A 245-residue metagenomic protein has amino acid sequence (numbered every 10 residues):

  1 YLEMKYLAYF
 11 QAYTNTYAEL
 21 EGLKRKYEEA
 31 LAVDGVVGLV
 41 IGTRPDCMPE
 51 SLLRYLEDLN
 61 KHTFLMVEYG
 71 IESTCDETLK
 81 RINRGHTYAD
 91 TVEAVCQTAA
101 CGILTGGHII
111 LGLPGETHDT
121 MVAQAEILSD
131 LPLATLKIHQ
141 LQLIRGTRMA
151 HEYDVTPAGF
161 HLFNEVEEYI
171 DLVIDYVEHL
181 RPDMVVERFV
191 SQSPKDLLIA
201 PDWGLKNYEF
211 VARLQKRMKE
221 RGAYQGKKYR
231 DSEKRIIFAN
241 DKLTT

Functional and structural regions predicted by a protein language model:
Y1-L2, Y27-D34, R54-F64, C96-A100: Acidic (Asp/Glu)-rich catalytic clusters
Y1-L20, G35-M48, F64-T91, A134-K137: Core AdoMet radical
T14-A18, P45-M48, G112-T117, I144 (+1 more regions): Short, small-residue-enriched loops and turns at beta-alpha junctions that line or gate enzyme active sites
A18, G22, I82-D90, E116-A123 (+2 more regions): Alpha-helix N-cap and loop-to-helix initiation/capping positions
K24, P49-L53, I170: Structural motif corresponding to alpha-helix initiation and N-cap regions
Y27-A30, D34, L39, E126-L131: Alpha/beta enzyme core
A89-M149, E167-Q192: Conserved C-terminal portion of the radical SAM core fold that forms the substrate/S-adenosylmethionine-binding
T135, L143-T245: Auxiliary Fe-S-binding modules of radical SAM enzymes
